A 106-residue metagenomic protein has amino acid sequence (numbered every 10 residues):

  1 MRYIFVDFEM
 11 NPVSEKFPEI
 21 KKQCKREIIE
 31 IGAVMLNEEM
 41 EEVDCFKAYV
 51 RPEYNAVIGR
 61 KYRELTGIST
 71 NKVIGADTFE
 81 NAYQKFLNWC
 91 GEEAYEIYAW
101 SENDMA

Functional and structural regions predicted by a protein language model:
R2-I4, F8-M105: Conserved non-catalytic scaffold segment of RNase H-like nuclease domains
